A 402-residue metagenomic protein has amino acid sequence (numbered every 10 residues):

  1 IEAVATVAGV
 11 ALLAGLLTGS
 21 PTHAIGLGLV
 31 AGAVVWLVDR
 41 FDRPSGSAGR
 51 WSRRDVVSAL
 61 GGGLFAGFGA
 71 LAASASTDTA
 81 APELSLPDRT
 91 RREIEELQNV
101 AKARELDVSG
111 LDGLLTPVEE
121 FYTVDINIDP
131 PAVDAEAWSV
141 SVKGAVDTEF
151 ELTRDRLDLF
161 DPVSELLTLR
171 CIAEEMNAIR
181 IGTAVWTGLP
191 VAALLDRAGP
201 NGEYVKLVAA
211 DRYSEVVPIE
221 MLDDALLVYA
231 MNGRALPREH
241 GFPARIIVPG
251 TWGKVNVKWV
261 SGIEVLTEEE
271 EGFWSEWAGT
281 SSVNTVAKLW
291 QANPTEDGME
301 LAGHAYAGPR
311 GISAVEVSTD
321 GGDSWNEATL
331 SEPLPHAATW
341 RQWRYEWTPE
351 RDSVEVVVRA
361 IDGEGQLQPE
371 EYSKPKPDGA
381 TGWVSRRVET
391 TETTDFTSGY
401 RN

Functional and structural regions predicted by a protein language model:
E2-W51: N-terminal secretory signal peptides
V4, T22, P82-N402: Structured, non-membrane catalytic/scaffold regions adjacent to prosthetic-group chemistry
S47-L64: N-terminal secretory signal peptides and thylakoid transit peptides that target proteins across membranes
F68-S85: C-terminal region of N-terminal signal peptides and the immediate post-cleavage residues of exported proteins
